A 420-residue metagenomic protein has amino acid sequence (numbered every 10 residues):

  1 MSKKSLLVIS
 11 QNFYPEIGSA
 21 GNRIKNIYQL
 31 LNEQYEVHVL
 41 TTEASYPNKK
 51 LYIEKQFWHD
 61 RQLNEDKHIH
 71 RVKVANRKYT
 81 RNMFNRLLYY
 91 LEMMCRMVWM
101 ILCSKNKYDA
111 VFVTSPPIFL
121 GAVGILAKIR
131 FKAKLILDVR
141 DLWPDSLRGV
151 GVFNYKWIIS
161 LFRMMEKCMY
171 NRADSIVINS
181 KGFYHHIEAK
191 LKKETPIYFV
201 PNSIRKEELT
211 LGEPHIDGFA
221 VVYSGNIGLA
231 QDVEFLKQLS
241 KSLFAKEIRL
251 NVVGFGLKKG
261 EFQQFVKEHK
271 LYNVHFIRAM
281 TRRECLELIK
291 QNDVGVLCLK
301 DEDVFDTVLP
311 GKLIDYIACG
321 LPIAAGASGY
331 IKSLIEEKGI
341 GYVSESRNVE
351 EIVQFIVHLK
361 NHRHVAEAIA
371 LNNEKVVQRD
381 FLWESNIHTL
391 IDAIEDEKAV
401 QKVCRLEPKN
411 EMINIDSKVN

Functional and structural regions predicted by a protein language model:
M1-E65, S175, Q238-F244, E407-N420: N-terminal subdomain of nucleotide-sugar transferases
L7, I204, P214-Q231, L236-K241 (+2 more regions): Conserved donor-binding/catalytic core segment of Leloir-type glycosyltransferases
N26, C95-V98, L102, F119-A122 (+2 more regions): Membrane-proximal helix-turn-helix segments that form the acceptor-binding/catalytic region of lipid-linked
E43, G182, V200-S203: Carbohydrate-associated surface elements
G218, N251-V253, G260-E287: Nucleotide-activated donor-binding/catalytic signature segment of Leloir-type glycosyltransferases, i.e., the conserved
V294-L297, D315-G326: Short hydrophobic beta-strand element within catalytic cores of glycosyltransferases and related nucleotide-activated
E337, Y342-V349, H358-H364: Conserved acidic donor-binding segment of nucleotide-sugar-dependent glycosyltransferases
E351, N361-I394: A charged, aromatic-enriched C-terminal amphipathic alpha-helix characteristic of glycosyltransferases across folds
